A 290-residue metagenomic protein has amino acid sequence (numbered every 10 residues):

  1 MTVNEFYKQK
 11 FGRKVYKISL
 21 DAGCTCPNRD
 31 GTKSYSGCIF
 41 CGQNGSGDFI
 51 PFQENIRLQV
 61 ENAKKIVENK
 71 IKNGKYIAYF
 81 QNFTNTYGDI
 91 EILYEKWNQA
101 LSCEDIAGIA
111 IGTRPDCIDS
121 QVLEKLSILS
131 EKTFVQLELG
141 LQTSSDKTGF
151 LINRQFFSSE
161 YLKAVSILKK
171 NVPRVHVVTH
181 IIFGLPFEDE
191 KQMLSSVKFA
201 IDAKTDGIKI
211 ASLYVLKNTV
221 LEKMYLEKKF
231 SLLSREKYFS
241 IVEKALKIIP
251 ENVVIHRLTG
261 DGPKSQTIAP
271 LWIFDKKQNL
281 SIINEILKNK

Functional and structural regions predicted by a protein language model:
M1-E5, K14-Y16, G207, Y214-K290: Auxiliary Fe-S-binding modules of radical SAM enzymes
M1-I77: N-terminal [4Fe-4S]-dependent radical SAM core
Y16-L20, Y76-Y79, I109-I111, V135-L139 (+3 more regions): Hydrophobic faces of well-ordered beta-strands that scaffold small-molecule active sites in alpha/beta enzyme cores
C38, Q99-I106, S195-K209, Q278-K290: Structural recognition of alpha->loop->beta junctions
N44-A63, V67-I90, D105-I118, F134-Y161 (+1 more regions): Core AdoMet radical
V60-K64, Y94-N98, L123-S127, L162-S166 (+2 more regions): Generic structural signal for well-ordered alpha-helices, preferentially at hydrophobic/aromatic core positions
V67-I71, K96-E104, E124-F134, S166-K170 (+1 more regions): Acidic (Asp/Glu)-rich catalytic clusters
S159-V220, E236-T259: Conserved C-terminal portion of the radical SAM core fold that forms the substrate/S-adenosylmethionine-binding
